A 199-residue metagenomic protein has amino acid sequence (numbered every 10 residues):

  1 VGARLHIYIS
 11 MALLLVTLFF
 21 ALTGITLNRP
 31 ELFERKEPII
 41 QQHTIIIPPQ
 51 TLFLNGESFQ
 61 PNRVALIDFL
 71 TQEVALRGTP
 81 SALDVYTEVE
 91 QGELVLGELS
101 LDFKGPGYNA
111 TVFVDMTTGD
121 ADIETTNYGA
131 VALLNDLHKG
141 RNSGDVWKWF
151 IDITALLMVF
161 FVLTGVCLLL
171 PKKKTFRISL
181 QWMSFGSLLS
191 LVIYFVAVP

Functional and structural regions predicted by a protein language model:
V1-I39, V146-P199: Internal alpha-helical transmembrane segments
H6, G129-V146, I151: His-enriched metal-coordination microenvironments in redox/metal-binding proteins
P38-K139: Long, solvent-exposed extracytoplasmic domains/loops
